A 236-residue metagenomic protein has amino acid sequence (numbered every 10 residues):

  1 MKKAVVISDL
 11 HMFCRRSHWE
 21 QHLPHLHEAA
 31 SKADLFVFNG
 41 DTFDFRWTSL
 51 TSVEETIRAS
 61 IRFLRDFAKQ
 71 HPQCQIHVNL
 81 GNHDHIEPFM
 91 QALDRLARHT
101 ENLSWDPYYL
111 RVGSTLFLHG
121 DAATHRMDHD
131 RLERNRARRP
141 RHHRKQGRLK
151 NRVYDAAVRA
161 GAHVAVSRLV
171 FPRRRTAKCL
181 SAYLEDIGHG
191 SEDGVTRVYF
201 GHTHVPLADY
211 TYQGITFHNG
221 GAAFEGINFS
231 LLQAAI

Functional and structural regions predicted by a protein language model:
M1-K2, Q213: A short, charged/proline- and glycine-enriched loop that marks the coil->beta-strand transition at the N-terminal
K2-K3, M12-R111: Core catalytic region of metal-dependent phosphoesterases/phosphodiesterases, especially metallo-beta-lactamase-like
K3-F13, S49, A165-R173: Short, basic, glycine/proline-bearing loop/turn elements
V6-S8, F36-D41, Q75-N82, F117-L118 (+2 more regions): Active-site neighborhood of phospho(di)ester-bond hydrolases with catalytic His/Asp-centered motifs
D9, V112-S114, G214: Residue-level detection of beta-strand-connecting loop/turn positions
V53-C74, L149-Y154, A165-C179, Y183 (+1 more regions): N-terminal short leaders/motifs
H99, L116, D121, H125-N135 (+1 more regions): Conserved beta-sheet core of the metallophosphoesterase superfamily
F117-A182: Active-site-proximal loop/helix segment associated with metal-binding centers of metalloenzymes
